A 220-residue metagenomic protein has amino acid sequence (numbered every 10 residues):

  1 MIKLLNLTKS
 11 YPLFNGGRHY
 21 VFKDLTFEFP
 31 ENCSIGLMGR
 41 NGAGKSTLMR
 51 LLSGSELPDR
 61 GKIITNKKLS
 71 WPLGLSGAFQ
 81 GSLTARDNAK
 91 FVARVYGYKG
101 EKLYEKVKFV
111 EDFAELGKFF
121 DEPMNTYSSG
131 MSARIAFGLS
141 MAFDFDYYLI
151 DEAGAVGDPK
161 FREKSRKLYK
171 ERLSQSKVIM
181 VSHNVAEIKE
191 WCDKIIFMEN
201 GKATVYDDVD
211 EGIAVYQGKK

Functional and structural regions predicted by a protein language model:
M1-L4, K9-D24, E28, D59: A short, flexible loop at the N-terminus of ABC-type nucleotide-binding domains that lies
S10-P12, K68, L73-R162, K167: ABC-family P-loop ATPase nucleotide-binding domains
E31-G36, A43-R94: ABC ATPase nucleotide-binding domain signature region
G74, H183-N184: Conserved H-loop
K164, K202-K220: Conserved beta-strand-loop-alpha-helix hinge in the C-terminal portion of ABC ATPase nucleotide-binding domains
E171-M180: Conserved catalytic loops of ABC-family nucleotide-binding domains
N184-E190: Conserved H-loop
E190-F197: Conserved catalytic segment of ABC-fold P-loop ATPases
